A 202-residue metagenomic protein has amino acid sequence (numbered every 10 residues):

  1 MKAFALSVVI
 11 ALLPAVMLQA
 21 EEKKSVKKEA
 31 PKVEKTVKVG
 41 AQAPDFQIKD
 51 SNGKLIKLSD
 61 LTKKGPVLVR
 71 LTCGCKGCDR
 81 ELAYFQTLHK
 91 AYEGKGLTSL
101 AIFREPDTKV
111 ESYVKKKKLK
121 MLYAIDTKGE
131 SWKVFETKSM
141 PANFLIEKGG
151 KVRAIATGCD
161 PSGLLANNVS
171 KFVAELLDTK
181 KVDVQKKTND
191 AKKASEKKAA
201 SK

Functional and structural regions predicted by a protein language model:
M1-L6: Positively charged n-region of N-terminal signal peptides that target proteins for export
S7-A15: Bacterial N-terminal signal peptides
L18-E22: Boundary at the C-terminal end of the N-terminal hydrophobic targeting segment
K24-S59: N-terminal "domain-start" segment that seeds a small globular fold
L58-D79: Short active-site neighborhood of thiol/selenol oxidoreductases, capturing the structured segment around
D79-K117, T127-K133: Structural microenvironment flanking redox-active thiols in thiol-disulfide oxidoreductases
K118-L122, E136-F144: Structural micro-motif
L145-K202: Thiol-/selenol-based redox modules, centered on thioredoxin-like and closely related oxidoreductase domains
